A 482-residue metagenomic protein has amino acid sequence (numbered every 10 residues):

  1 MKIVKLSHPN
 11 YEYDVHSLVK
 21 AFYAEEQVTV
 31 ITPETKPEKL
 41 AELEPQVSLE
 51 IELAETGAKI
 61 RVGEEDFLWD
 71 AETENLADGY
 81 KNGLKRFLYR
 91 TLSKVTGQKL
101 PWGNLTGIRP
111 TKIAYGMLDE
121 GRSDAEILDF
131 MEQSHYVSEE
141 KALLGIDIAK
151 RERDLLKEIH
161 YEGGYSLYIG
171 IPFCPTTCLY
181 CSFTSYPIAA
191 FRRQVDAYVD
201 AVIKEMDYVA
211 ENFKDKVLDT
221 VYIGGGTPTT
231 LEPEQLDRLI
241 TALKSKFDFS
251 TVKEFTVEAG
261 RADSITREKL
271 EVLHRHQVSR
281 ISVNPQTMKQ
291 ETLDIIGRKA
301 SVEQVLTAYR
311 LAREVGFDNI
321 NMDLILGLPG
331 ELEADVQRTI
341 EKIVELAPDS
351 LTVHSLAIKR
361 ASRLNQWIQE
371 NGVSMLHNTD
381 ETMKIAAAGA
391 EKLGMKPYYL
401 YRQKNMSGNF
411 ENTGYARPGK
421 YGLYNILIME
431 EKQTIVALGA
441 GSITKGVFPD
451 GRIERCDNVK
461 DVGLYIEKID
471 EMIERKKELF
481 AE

Functional and structural regions predicted by a protein language model:
M1-E120, D124, V202, P418-E482: Radical SAM enzyme core and accessory elements
V28-P37, A41, A361-L438: A C-terminal junction/extension of Radical SAM enzymes
V95-K99, D119-L167: N-terminal [4Fe-4S]-dependent radical SAM core
D147-I148, Y180, V257: Key residue(s) within conserved catalytic/signature motifs
E162-A197: Canonical Radical SAM [4Fe-4S] cluster-binding loop centered on the CxxxCxxC motif and its immediate flanking residues
G170, S282, L351-S355, N425-I426 (+1 more regions): Beta-strand scaffold of nucleotide-dependent catalytic cores
S185-I385: Conserved non-cysteine loop/helix-boundary elements of the Radical SAM core domain that shape
P228, N405, G441-T444: Short, glycine-/Ser/Thr-/acidic-enriched flexible segments
